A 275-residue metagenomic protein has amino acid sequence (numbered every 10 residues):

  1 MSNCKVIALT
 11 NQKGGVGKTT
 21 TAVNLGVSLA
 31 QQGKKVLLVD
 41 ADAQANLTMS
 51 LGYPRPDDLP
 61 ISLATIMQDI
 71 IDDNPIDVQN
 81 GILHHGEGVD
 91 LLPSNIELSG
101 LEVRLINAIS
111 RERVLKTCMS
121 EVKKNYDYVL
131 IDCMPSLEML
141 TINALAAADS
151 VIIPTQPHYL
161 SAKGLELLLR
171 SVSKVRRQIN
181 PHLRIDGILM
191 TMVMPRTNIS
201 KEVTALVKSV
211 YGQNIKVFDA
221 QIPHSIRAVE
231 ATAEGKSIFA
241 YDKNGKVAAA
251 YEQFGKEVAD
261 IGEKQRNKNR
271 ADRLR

Functional and structural regions predicted by a protein language model:
M1-R275: P-loop NTP-binding core
